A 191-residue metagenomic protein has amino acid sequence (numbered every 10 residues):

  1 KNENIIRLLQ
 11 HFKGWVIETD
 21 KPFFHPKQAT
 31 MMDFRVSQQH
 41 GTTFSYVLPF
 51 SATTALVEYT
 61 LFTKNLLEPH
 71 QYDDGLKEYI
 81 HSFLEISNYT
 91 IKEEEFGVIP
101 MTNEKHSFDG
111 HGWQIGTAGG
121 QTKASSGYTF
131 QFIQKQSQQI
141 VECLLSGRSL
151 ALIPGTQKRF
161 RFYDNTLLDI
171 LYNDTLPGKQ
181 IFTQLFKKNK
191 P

Functional and structural regions predicted by a protein language model:
K1-T90, P100-S107: Predominantly flavin-linked oxidoreductase catalytic cores and closely associated redox partners
D33-H40, E93-N103, C143, Q157-N165: A general structural signal for short secondary-structure boundary/capping elements
S37-T42, F96-I115, A124, L168-L176 (+1 more regions): FAD-binding beta-loop-beta segment adjacent to the flavin cofactor pocket
A55, Q114-A118, K158-F162: Short acidic (Asp/Glu) and glycine-rich catalytic loops that position anionic groups and cofactors
K64, E68, S125, I170: Conserved aromatic-histidine-acidic binding/catalytic patches
N65-E95, W113, Q134-Q157: Flavin-binding catalytic cores
A118-Q139: A conserved FAD-binding loop/helix module that cradles the flavin
Q134, Q138-P191: Long, low-complexity C-terminal extensions of enzymes
